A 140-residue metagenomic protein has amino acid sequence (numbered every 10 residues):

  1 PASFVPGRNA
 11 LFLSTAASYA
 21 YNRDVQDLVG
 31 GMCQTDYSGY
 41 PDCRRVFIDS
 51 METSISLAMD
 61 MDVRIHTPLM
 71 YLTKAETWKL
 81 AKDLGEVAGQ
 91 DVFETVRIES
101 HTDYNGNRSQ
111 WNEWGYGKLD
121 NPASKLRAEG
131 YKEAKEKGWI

Functional and structural regions predicted by a protein language model:
P1-I140: Nucleotide-activated chemistry modules centered on ATP-dependent adenylation/adenylyltransferase
